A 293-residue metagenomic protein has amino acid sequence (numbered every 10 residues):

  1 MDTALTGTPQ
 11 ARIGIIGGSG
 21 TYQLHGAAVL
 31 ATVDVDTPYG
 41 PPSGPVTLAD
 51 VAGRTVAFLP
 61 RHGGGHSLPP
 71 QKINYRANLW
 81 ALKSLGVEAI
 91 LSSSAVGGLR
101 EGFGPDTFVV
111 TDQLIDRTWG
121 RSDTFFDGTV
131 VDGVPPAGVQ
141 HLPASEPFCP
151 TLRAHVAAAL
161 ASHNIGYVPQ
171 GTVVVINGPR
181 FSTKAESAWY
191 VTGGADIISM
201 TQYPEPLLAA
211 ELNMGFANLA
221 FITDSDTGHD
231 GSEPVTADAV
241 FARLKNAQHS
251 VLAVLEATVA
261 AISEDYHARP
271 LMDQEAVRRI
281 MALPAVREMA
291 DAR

Functional and structural regions predicted by a protein language model:
M1-S145: Metabolite-binding pocket within alpha/beta catalytic cores that recognizes anionic/polar moieties
K83-G86, V191, A210: Non-catalytic positions within long, well-ordered alpha-helices that form the structural scaffold/packing of enzyme
E88-A89, D196, G215: Short acidic/polar active-site loop segments enriched in Thr and Asp
P147-V191: Active-site rim beta-loop-alpha module in soluble metabolic enzymes
M200-D238: Zn-dependent metallopeptidase/amidohydrolase metal-coordination segment
T227-R278: His/Asp/Glu-rich mid-to-C-terminal helical/loop segments that flank catalytic regions of hydrolases
V277-R293: Acidic, Ser/Thr-rich low-complexity intrinsically disordered segments
